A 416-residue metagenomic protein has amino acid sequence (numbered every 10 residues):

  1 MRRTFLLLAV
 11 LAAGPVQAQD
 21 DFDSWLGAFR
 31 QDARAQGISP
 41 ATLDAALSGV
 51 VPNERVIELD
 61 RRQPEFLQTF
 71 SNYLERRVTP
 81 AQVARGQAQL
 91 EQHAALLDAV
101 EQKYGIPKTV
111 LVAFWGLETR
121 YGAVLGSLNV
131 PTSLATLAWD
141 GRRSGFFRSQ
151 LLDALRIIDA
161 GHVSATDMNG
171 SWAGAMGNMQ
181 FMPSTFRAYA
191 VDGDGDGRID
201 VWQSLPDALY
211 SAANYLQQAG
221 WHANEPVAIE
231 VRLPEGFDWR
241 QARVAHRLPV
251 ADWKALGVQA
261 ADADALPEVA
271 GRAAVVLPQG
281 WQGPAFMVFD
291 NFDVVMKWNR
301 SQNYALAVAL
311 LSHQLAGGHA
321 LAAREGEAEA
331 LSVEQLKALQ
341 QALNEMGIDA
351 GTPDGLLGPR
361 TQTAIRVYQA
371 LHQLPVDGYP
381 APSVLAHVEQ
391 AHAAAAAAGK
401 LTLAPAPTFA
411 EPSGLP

Functional and structural regions predicted by a protein language model:
R2-L7: Sec-dependent signal peptide recognition, specifically the positively charged N-region followed immediately by
A13-P15: N-terminal signal peptide c-region/cleavage motif recognized by signal peptidases
A18-L26: Cleaved targeting-peptide boundary
Q19, G318-E329, P353, S383 (+1 more regions): Proline-rich, low-complexity linker regions of envelope-associated factors in Gram-negative bacteria
A33: Intrinsically disordered, low-complexity polar regions and short flexible loop motifs
I38-A270, G283-F286, V294-V333, G355 (+2 more regions): Catalytic glycan-binding domains that act on GlcNAc-containing polysaccharides
E329-L336, N344-V388: Short acidic, glycine/serine/threonine-rich helix-capping segments at coil-helix boundaries
